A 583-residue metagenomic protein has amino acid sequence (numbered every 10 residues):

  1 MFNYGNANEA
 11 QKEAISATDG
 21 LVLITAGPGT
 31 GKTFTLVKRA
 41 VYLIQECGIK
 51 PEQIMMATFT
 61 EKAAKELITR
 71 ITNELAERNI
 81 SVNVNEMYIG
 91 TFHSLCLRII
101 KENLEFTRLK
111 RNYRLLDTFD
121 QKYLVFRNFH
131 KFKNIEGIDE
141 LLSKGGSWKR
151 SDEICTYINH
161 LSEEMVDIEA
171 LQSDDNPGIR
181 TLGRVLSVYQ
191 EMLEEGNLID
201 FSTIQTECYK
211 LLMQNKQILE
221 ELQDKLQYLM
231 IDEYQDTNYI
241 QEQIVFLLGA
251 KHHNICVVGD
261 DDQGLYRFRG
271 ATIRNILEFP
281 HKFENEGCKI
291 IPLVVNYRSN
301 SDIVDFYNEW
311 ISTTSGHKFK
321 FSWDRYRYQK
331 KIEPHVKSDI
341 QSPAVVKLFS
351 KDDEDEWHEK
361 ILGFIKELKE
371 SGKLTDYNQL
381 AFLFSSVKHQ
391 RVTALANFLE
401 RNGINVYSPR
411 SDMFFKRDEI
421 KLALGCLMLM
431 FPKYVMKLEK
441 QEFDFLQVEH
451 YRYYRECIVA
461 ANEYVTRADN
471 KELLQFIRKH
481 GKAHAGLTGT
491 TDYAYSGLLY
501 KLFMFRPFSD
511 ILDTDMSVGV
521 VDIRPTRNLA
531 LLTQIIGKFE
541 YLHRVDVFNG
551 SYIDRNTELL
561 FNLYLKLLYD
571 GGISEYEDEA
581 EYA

Functional and structural regions predicted by a protein language model:
M1-L109, L115, K216-E220, A250: P-loop NTPase Walker
M1-T25, T30, F34-V41, Q53-M55 (+7 more regions): Accessory N-terminal region flanking or inserted into the helicase ATPase core in nucleic-acid motor proteins
F2-N6, K12, Y42-Q45, R127 (+1 more regions): Conserved RecA-like helicase ATPase core segment that couples NTP binding/hydrolysis to strand translocation
A17-T18, N83-E86, E105-I199, L226 (+3 more regions): ATP-hydrolysis module of ASCE/P-loop NTPase motor domains, specifically the Walker B Asp-Glu catalytic pair
L23-I24, T30-L36, P51, N285-K289 (+1 more regions): Helicase P-loop NTPase motor core
Y88-R98, M230-E233, V258, L563-A583: Conserved helicase core region in the C-terminal RecA-like lobe
I99, S342-L348, G363, A394-L395 (+2 more regions): Conserved short internal alpha-helix adjacent to the catalytic or cofactor-binding core of large enzyme scaffolds
I179, K373, K471-A583: Accessory C-terminal helicase-associated subdomains
